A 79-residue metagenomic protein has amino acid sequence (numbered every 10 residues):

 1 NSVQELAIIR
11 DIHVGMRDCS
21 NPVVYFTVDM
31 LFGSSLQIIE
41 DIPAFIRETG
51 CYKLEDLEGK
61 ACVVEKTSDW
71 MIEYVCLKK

Functional and structural regions predicted by a protein language model:
N1-K79: Short beta-rich binding modules
